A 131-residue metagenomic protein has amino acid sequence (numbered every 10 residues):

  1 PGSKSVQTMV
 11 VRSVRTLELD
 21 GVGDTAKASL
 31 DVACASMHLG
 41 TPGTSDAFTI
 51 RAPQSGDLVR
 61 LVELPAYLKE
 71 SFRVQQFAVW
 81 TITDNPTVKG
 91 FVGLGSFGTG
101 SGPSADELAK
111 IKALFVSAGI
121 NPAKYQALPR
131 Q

Functional and structural regions predicted by a protein language model:
P1-Q76, D84-Q131: Extracellular or exported targeting regions of proteins
